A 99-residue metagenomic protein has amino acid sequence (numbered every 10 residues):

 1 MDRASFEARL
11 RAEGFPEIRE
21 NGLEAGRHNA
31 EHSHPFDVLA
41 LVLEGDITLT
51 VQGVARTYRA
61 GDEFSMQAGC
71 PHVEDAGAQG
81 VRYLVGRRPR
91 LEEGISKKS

Functional and structural regions predicted by a protein language model:
E7, H28-H34, T50-V51, D75-A76 (+1 more regions): Short histidine-centered beta-strand/loop micro-motifs that create catalytic or ligand/metal-coordination sites
E17-H34, A68-G69: Conserved short histidine dyad/triad with adjacent acidic residue
S33-L49: Short, conserved beta-strand element in jelly-roll/cupin
Q52-G69: Short acidic-glycine-tyrosine-enriched beta hairpin
A68-E93: Ligand-binding loop in jelly-roll beta-barrel domains
K98-S99: Glycine- and charge-enriched low-complexity intrinsically disordered segments
